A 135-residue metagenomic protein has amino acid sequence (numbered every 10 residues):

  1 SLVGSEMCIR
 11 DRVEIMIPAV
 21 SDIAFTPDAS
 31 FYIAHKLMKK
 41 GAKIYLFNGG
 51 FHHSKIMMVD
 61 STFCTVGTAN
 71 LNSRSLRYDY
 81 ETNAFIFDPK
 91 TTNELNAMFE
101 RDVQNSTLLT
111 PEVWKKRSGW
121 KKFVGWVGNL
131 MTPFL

Functional and structural regions predicted by a protein language model:
L2-I9: Short, small-residue-biased leader/transition segments that mark boundaries at the very start of proteins
R10-R12, G41, S61: Glycine-centered short loops/turns at secondary-structure junctions
V13-A19: Short internal beta-strands
D22-F25: Short, small-residue-enriched loops and turns at beta-alpha junctions that line or gate enzyme active sites
Y32-L46: Structural recognition of alpha->loop->beta junctions
I44-V103: HKD (HxKxxxxD) catalytic microenvironment of the phospholipase D
T110-V113: Short, surface-exposed patches at the edges or C-terminal ends of soluble domains, predominantly
K116-L135: A transmembrane-helix-recognition feature enriched in membrane-embedded lipid enzymes and envelope glyco-/phospholipid
